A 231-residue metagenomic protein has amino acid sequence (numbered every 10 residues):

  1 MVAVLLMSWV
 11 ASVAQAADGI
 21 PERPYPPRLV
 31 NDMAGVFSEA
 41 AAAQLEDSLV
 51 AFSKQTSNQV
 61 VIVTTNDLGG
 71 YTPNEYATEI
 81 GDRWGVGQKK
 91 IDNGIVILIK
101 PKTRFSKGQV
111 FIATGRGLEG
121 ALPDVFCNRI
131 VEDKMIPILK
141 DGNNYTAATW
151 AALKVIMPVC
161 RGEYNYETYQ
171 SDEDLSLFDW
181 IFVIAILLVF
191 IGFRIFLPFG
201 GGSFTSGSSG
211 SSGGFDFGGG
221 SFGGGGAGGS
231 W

Functional and structural regions predicted by a protein language model:
M1-A11: Bacterial N-terminal signal peptides
V4, G85, K140, S212-G214: Generic detector of short alpha-helix boundary/capping microenvironments and adjacent low-complexity segments
W9, Q15-G19, R23, T146-W231: Low-complexity, glycine/proline/serine-enriched intrinsically disordered segments
Q15-F178: Folded, non-transmembrane soluble domains that reside on the lumenal/extracytoplasmic side of membranes
